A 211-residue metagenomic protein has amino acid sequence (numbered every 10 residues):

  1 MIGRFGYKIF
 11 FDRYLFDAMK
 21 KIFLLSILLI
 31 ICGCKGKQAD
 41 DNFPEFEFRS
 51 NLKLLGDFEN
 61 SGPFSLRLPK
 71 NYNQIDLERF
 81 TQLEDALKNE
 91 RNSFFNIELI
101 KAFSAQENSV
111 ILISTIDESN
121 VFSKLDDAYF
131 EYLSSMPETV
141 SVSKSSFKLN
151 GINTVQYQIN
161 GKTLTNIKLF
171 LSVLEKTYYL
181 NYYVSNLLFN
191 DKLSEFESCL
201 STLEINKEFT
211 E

Functional and structural regions predicted by a protein language model:
G3, Y7-F16, G33-L99, S146-F147 (+3 more regions): N-terminal targeting sequences that direct proteins away from the cytosol to non-cytosolic compartments
I22-I30: Sec-dependent N-terminal signal peptides
L24, S61-P63, S119: Alpha-helical interaction segments
I27, E59-S61, V142: Preference for short coil/turn "hinge" residues that link or interrupt alpha-helices
L28, L52, V155, Y179-N181: A general secondary-structure boundary signal
L29, D127-S134, S194, S198: Charged/polar, solvent-exposed surface patches and flexible loops
L77-Y179: Conserved polar/disulfide-associated segments of primarily extracytoplasmic proteins
